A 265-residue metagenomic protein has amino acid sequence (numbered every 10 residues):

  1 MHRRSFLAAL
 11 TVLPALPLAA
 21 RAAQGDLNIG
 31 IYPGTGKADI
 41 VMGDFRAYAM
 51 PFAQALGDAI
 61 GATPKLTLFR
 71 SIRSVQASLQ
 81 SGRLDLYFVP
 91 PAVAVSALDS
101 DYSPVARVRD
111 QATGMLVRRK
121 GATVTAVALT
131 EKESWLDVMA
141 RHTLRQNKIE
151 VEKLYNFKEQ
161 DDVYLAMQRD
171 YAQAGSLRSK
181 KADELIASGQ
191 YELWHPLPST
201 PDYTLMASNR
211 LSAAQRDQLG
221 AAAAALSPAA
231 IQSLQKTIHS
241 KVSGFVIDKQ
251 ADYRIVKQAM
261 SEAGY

Functional and structural regions predicted by a protein language model:
S5-A22: N-terminal export signals
A23-P91: Extracytoplasmic small-molecule ligand-binding "clamshell" domains of the periplasmic binding protein/Venus flytrap
G25-K37, R109-V117, A187-S227, L234-S261: Periplasmic-binding protein-like
Y32-L56, A92, R109-L165, R169 (+1 more regions): Bilobed "Venus flytrap"/periplasmic-binding protein-like clamshell domains and structurally analogous long
Y48, F52, S71, V75 (+7 more regions): Stable alpha-helical elements in mature extracytoplasmic
K65-F69, L154-N156, W194-H195: General small-molecule cofactor/ligand-binding pocket signal
F69-T123, K132-S134: Acidic, polar ligand-binding/catalytic clefts
F88-D99, A166-Y191, L197: A ligand-binding cleft/hinge motif common to bilobed small-molecule-binding domains
